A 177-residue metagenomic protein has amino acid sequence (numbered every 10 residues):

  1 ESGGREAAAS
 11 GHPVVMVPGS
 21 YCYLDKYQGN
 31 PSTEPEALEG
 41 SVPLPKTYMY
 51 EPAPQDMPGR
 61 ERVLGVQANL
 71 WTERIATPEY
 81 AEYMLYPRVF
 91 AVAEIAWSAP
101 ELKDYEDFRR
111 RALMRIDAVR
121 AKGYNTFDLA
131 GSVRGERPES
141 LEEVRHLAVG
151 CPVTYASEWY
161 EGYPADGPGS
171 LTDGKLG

Functional and structural regions predicted by a protein language model:
E1-V144: Substrate-binding groove of N-acetylhexosamine-processing glycoside hydrolases
E139-G177: Disordered, acidic Ser/Thr/Pro-rich linker "stalks" and the adjacent N-terminal cap of the next globular domain
